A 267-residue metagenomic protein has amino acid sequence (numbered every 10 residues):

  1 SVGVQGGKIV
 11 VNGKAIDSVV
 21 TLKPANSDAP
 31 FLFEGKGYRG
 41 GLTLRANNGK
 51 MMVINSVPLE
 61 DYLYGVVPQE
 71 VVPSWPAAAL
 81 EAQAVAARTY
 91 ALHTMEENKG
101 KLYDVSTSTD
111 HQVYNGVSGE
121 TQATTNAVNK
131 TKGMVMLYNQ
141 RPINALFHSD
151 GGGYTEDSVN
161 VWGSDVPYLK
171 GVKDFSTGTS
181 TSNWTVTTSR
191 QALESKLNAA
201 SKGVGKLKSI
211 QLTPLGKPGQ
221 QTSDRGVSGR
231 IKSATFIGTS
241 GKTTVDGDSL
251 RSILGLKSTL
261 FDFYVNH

Functional and structural regions predicted by a protein language model:
S1-H267: Conserved, single-site charged/polar hotspot
